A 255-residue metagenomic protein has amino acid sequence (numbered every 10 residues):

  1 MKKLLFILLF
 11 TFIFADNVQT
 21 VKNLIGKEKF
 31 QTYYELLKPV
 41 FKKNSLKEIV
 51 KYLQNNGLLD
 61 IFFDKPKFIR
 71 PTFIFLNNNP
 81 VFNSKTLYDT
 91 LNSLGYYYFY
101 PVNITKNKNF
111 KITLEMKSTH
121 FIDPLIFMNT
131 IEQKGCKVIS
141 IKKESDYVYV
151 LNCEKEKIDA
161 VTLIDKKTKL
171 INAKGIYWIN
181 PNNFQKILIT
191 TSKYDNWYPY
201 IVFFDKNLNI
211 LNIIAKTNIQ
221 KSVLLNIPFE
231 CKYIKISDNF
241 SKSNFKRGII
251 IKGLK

Functional and structural regions predicted by a protein language model:
K3-I13: Sec-dependent N-terminal signal peptides
N17-T32, K42, Y52-N78, I126-V161 (+1 more regions): C-terminal edge strands of extracellular/lumenal beta-sandwich accessory domains
Q31, K47-V50, L58, F62 (+2 more regions): Long, acidic and serine/threonine-rich low-complexity regions that are intrinsically disordered or marginally
F99-V102, N212-I219: Solvent-exposed serine/threonine-rich low-complexity stretches and specific carbohydrate-binding patches
N109-L114, S118-K137, Q185-L188, N226-I249: Noncatalytic modules at the cell exterior or secretory-pathway interfaces, chiefly beta-strand-rich lectin/adhesion
K166-N182, S222: Non-catalytic, beta-strand-enriched accessory regions in extracellular/secretory proteins and membrane protein
T190-Y194: Non-cytosolic beta-sheet module surface loops
D195-I210: Short, surface-exposed beta-strand/strand-loop-strand elements in extracellular ectodomains
